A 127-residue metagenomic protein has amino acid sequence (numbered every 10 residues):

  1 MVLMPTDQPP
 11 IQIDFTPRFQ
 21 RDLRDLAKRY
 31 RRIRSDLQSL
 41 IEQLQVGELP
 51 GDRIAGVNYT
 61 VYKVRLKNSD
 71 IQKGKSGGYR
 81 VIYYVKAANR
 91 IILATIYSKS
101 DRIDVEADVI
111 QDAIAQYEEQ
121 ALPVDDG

Functional and structural regions predicted by a protein language model:
M1-K75, A87-A88, S100-G127: Basic, Lys/Arg-enriched alpha-helical interface segments
S76-V81: Short, surface-exposed coil-to-beta transition loops
Y83-Y84, I92: Short, well-structured beta-strand
A94-I96: Short, well-ordered beta-strand elements
